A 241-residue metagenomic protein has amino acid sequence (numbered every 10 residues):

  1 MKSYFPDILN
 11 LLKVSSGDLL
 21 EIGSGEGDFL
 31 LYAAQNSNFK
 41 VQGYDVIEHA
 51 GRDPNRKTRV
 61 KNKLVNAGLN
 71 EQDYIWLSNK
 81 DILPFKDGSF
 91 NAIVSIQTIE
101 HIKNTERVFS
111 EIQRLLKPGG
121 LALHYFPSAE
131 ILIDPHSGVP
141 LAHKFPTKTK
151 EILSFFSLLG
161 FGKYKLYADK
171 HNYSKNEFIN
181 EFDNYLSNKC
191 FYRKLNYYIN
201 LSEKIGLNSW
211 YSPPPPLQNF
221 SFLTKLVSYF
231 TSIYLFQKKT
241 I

Functional and structural regions predicted by a protein language model:
M1-S16: Conserved alpha-helix/loop element of class I SAM-dependent methyltransferases that forms part of the SAM/SAH-binding
S16-G25: Conserved class I S-adenosyl-L-methionine
D28, Y32-D81: Class I SAM-dependent methyltransferase SAM/SAH-binding core
L31-A34, F109-Q113: A structural alpha-helix within SAM-dependent methyltransferase catalytic domains
D81-A92: A short acidic, Gly/Pro-enriched loop at the edge of an enzyme's catalytic core that lines a small-molecule cofactor
N91-K103: A short SAM/SAH-binding and catalytic strip from SAM-dependent methyltransferases
I102-K103, L116-P118: Helix-to-beta-strand junctions that scaffold the AdoMet/dcAdoMet cofactor pocket in Class I SAM-dependent enzymes
E106-V108, L121-I241: S-adenosyl-L-methionine-dependent methyltransferase catalytic module, highlighting the catalytic core
